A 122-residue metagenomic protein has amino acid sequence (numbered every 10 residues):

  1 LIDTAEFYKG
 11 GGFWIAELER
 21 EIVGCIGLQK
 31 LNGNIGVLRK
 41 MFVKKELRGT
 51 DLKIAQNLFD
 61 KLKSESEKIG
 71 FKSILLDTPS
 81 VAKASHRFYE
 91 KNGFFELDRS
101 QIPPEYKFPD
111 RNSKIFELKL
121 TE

Functional and structural regions predicted by a protein language model:
L1-L47, F59-K61, E65, K119-T121: Acetyl-CoA-dependent GNAT
L47-R48, S85: Short, function-defining helix-loop hinge/capping sites that tune catalysis or transport
G49-A55: Glycine-rich phosphate-binding loop
S66, F71: Hydrophobic pocket-lining residues that define ligand/cofactor binding sites across diverse proteins
K72-L75, P79-E122: C-terminal "cap" of GNAT-fold acetyltransferases
